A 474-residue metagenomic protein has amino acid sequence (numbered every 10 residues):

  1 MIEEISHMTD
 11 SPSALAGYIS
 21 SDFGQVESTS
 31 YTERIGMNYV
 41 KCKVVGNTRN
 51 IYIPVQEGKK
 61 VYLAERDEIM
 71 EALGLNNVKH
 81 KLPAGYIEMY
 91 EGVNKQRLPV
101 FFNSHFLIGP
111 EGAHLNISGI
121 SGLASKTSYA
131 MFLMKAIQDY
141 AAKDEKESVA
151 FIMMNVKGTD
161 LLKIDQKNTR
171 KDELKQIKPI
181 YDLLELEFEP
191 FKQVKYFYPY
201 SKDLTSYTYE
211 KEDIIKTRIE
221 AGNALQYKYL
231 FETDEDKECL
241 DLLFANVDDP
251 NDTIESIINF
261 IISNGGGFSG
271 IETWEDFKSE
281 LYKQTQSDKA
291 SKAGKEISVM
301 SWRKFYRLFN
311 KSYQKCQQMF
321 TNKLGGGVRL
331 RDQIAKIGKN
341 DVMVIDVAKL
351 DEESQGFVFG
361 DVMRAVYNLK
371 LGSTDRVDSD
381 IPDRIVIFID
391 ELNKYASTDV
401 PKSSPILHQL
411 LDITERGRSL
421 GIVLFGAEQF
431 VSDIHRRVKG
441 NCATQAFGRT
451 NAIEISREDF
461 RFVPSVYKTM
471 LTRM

Functional and structural regions predicted by a protein language model:
M1-I120, K143-E145, I381-D383: Basic- and hydrophobic-enriched, low-structure N-terminal and domain-boundary segments that flank ATP-binding catalytic
E3, N103, S118-I120, M154 (+5 more regions): Generic beta-strand/beta-sheet core signal
D10-S13, I51, D160-D165, D203-Y209 (+3 more regions): Switch/connector loops and helix/strand junctions flanking conserved nucleotide-binding motifs in nucleotide-processing
G92-P190, K195, R436: Glycine-rich phosphate-binding loop of nucleotide-binding enzymes
Y129-L133, E173, V358-A365, D433 (+2 more regions): Alpha-helical scaffold elements adjacent to nucleotide-binding pockets in ATP/GTP-utilizing enzyme cores
A141-K146, M153-M154, G158-I164, E189-P190 (+2 more regions): P-loop NTPase motor domains
D165-I180, K211-I214, K402-I406, G440-T444 (+1 more regions): Short secondary-structure boundary/capping segments
P405-M474: Conserved ATP-driven motor cores of ASCE-family P-loop NTPases powering translocation/secretion/packaging/pilus
